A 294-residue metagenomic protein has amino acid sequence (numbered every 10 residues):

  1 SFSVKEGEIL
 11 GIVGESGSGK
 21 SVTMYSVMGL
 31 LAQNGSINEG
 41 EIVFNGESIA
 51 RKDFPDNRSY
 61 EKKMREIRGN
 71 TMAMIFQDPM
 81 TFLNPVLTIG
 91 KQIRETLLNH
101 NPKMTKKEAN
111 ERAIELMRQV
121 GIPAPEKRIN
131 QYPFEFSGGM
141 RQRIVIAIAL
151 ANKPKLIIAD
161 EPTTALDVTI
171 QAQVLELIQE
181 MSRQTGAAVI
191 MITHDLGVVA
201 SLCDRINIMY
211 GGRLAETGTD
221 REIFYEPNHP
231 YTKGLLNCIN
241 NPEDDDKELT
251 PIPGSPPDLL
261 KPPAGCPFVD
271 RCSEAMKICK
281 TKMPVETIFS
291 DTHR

Functional and structural regions predicted by a protein language model:
V13-G14: The feature captures the beta-strand-to-loop junction immediately N-terminal to the Walker
I37-K52: Conserved ABC transporter NBD signature motif
I49-A73, N99, E222-P227, P257-P263: ABC ATPase NBD coupling module
F54, P123-E126, T217-R294: Short catalytic/signature loops enriched in Gly
K107-K127, L236-N237: Conserved ABC ATPase "signature" region
A151-K155: A short, proline-enriched helix->beta-strand linker immediately N-terminal to the Walker B motif in ABC-type P-loop
I158-P162, L166-E248: P-loop NTP-binding/switch modules centered on Walker-like glycine-rich loops
